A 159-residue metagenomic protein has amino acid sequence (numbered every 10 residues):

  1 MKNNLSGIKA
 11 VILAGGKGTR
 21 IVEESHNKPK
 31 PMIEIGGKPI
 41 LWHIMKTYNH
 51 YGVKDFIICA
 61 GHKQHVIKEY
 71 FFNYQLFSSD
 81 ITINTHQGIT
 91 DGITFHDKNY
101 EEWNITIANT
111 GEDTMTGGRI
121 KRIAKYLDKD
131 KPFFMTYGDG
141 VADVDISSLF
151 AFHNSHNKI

Functional and structural regions predicted by a protein language model:
K2-Y74, I107: N-terminal glycine-rich phosphate-binding loop and ensuing alpha1 helix
I67-I159: Conserved beta-loop-beta/alpha segment of the NTase-like Rossmann-fold superfamily that binds/positions NTPs
